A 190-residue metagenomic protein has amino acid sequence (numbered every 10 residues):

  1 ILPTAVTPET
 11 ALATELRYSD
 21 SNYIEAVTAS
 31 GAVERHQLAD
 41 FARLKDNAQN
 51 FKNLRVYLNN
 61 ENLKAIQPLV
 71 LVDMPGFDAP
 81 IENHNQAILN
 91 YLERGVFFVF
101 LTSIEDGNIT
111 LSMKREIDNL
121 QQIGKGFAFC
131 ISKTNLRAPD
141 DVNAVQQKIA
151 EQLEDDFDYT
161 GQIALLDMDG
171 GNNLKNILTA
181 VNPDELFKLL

Functional and structural regions predicted by a protein language model:
I1-L189: Globular "head" domains of long coiled-coil molecular machines
